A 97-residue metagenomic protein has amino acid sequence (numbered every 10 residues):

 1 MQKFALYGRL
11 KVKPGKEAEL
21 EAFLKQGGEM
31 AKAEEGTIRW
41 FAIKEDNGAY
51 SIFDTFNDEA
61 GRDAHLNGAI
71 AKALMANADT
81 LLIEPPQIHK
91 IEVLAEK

Functional and structural regions predicted by a protein language model:
Q2-A5, K11, I38-G48, A73-K97: Glycine-rich beta-strand-turn "strand-cap" elements at beta-sheet edges
K11-E21: Short, surface-exposed ligand-recognition loops at beta-strand->loop->(often short) alpha-helix junctions that present
K13-G15, E45, N57-E59: Short coil/turn motifs at secondary-structure junctions
E21, F41, D63: A cross-family signal for key residues in well-ordered alpha-helices that form functional helical elements
Q26-I38, T55-H89: An amphipathic, aromatic/His-enriched active-site/gating alpha helix that lines ligand/cofactor pockets
